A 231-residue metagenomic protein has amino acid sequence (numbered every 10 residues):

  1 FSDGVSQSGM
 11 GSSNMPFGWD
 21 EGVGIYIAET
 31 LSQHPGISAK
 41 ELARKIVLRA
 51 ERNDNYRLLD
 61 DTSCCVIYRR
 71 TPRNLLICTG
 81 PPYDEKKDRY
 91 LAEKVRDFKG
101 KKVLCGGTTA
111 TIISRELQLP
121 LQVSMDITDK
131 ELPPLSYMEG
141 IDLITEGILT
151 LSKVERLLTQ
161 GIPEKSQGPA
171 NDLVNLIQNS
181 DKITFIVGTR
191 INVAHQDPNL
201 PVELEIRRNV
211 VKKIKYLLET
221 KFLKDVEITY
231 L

Functional and structural regions predicted by a protein language model:
F1-P16, I67, C105-T109, V187-G188: Conserved beta-strand-loop-short alpha-helix elements that form and flank the Mn2+/Mg2+-coordinating active site
S8-M15, S32-I37, N74-E85: Membrane-interacting alpha-helical segments
P16-D20, P120-Q122: Glycine-rich, phosphate-binding/catalytic loops in enzymes
E21-L48: Helix-loop-helix
A39-I67: Catalytic core of PPM/PP2C metal-dependent serine/threonine phosphatase domains
L58, V103-C105: Short conserved micro-motifs on helix faces and helix-strand junctions that flank and scaffold key functional residues
T71-K101, A110, S114-L231: Non-transmembrane, aqueous-exposed alpha-helical and coiled segments at domain scale
